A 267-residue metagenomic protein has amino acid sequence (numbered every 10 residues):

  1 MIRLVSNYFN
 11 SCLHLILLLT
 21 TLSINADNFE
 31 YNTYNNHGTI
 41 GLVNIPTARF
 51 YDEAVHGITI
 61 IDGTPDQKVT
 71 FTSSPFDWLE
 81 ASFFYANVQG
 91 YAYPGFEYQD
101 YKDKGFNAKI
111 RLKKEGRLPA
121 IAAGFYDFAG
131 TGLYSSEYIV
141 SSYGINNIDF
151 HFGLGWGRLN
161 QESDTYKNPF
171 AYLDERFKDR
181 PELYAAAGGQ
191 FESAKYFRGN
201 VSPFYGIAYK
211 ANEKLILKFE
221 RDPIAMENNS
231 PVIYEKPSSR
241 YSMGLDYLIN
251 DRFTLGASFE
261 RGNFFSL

Functional and structural regions predicted by a protein language model:
I2-L13: Bacterial N-terminal signal peptides that target proteins for export
T21-N25: N-terminal signal peptide c-region/cleavage motif recognized by signal peptidases
A26-L133, I145-I148, G157-L159, R180 (+4 more regions): Transmembrane beta-barrel domains of Gram-negative outer membranes and organellar outer membranes
P94, Q161-T165, S266-L267: A short, polar/proline- and glycine-enriched secondary-structure boundary/capping micro-motif
Y143-A211: Histidine/lysine/aspartate-rich catalytic loop segments that bind and position anionic ligands
D251, N263-L267: C-terminal, active-site-flanking charged/polar segments
